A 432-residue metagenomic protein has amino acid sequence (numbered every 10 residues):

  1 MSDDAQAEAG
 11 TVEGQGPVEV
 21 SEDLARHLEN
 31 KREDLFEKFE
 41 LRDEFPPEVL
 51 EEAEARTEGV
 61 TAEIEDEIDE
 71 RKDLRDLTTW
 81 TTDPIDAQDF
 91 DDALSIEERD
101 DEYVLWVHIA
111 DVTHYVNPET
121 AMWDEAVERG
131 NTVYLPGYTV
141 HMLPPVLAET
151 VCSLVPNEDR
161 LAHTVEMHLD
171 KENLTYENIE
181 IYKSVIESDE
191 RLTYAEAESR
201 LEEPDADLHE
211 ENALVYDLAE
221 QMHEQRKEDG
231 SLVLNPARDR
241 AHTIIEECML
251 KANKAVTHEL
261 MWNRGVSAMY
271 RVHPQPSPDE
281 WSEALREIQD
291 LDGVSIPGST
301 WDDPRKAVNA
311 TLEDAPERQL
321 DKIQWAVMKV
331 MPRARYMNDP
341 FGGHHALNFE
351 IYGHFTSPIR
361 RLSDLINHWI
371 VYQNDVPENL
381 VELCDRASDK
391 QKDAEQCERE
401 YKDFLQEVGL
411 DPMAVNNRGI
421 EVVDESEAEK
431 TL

Functional and structural regions predicted by a protein language model:
S2-K38, E48-L432: Electropositive polyanion-binding surfaces
